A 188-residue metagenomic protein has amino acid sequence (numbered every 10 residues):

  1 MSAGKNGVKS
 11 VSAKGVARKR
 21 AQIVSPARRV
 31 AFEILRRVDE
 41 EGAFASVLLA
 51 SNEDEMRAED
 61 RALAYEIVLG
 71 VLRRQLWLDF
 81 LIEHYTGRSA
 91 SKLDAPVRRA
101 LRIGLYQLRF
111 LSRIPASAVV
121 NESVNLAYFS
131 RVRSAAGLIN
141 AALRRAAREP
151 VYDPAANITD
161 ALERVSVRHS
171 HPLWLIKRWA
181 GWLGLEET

Functional and structural regions predicted by a protein language model:
M1-T188: Class I Rossmann-like S-adenosyl-L-methionine
